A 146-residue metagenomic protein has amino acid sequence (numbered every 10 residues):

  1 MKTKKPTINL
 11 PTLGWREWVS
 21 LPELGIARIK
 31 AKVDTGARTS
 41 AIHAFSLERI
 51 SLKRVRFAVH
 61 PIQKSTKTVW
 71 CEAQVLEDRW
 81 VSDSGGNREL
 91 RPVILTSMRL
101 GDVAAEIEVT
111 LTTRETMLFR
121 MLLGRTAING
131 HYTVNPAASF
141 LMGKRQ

Functional and structural regions predicted by a protein language model:
M1-Q146: Pepsin/retropepsin-fold aspartyl endopeptidases
